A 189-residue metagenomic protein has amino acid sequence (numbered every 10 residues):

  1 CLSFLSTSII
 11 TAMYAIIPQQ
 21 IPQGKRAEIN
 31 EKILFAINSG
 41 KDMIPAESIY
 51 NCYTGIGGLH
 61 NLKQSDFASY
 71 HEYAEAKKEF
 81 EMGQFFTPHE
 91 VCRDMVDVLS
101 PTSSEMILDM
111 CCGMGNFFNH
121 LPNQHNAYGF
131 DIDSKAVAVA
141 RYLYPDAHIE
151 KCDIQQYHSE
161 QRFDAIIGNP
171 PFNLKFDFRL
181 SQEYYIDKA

Functional and structural regions predicted by a protein language model:
C1-A189: Class I S-adenosyl-L-methionine-dependent methyltransferase catalytic core
